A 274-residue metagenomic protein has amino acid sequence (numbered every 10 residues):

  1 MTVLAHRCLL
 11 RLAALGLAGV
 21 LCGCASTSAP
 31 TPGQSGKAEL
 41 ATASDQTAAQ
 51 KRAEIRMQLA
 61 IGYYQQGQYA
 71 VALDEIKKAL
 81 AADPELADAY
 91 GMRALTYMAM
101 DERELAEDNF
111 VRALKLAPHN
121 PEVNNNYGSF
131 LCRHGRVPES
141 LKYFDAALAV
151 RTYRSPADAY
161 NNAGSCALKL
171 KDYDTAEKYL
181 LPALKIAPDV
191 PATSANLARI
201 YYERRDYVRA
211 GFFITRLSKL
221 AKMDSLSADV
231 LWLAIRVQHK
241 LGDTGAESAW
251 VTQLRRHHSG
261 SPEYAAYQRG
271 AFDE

Functional and structural regions predicted by a protein language model:
V20-G23: C-terminal motif of bacterial Sec signal peptides marking the signal peptidase cleavage site
S28-S44, L220-E274: Terminal, low-structured helical/coil segments at or just beyond the last alpha-helical repeat
Q46, A53, A87-D88, P121-E122 (+4 more regions): Helix-start (N-cap) detector for alpha-helical repeat units in TPR-like alpha-solenoids, especially tetratricopeptide
A48, A82, L116-A117, V150-T152 (+3 more regions): Structural marker of alpha-solenoid helical repeat scaffolds
A48-A82, A99: Alpha-helical segment of the N-proximal tetratricopeptide repeat
Q58, M92, N126, N161-N162 (+2 more regions): Canonical tetratricopeptide repeat
